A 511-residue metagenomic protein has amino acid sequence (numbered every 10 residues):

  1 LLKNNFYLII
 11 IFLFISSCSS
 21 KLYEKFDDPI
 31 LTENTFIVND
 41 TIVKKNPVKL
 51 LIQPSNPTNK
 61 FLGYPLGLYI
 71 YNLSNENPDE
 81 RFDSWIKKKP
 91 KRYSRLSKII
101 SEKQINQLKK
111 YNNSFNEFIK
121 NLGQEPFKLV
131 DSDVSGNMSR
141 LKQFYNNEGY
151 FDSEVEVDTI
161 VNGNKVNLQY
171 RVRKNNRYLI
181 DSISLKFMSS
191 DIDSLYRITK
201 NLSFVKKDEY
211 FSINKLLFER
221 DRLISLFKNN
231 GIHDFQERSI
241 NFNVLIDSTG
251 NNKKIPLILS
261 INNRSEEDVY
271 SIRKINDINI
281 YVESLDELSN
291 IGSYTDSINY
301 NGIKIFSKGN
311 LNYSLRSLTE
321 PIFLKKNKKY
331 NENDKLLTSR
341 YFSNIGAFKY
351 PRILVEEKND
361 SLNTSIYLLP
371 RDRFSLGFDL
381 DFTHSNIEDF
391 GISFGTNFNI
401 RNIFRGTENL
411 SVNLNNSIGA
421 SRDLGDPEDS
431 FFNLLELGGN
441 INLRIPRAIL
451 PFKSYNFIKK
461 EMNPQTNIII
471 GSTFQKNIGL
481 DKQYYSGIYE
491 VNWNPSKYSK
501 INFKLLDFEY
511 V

Functional and structural regions predicted by a protein language model:
K3-I11: Sec-dependent signal peptide recognition, specifically the positively charged N-region followed immediately by
F14-S17: C-terminal motif of bacterial Sec signal peptides marking the signal peptidase cleavage site
S19-N344, K349-P351, S361: Interaction-mediating elements
L195, L311-N312, K328-V511: Gram-negative/organellar outer-membrane beta-barrel architecture
